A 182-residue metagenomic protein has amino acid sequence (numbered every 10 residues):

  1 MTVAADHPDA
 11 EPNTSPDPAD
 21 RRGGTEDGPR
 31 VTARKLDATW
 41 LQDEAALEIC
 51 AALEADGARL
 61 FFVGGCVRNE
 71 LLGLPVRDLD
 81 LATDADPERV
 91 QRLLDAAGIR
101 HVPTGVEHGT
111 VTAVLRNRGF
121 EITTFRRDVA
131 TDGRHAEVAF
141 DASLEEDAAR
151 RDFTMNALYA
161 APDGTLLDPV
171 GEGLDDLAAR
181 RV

Functional and structural regions predicted by a protein language model:
M1-V182: Catalytic cores of the polymerase beta-like nucleotidyltransferase superfamily and closely associated nucleotide
